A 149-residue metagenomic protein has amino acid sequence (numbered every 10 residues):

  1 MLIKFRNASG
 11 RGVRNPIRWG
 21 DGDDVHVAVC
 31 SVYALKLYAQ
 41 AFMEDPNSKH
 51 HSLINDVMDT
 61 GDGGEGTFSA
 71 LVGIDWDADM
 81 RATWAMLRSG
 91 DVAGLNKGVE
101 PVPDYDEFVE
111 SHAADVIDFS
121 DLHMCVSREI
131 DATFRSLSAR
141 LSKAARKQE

Functional and structural regions predicted by a protein language model:
M1-W19, K49-N55, T60, S69 (+1 more regions): Charged interaction scaffolds used for protein-protein
W19-V25: Glycine-centered positions within short beta-strands or beta-hairpins
V32-L53: Short, surface-exposed, low-complexity cationic segments
D62-G64: N-terminal interaction modules that seed assembly of large macromolecular complexes
G66-V72: A short glycine/serine-rich beta->alpha loop
G73, M80, W84, F108-A114: Amphipathic alpha-helical segments that form the core helices of the histone-fold
D77-D91, M124, R128: Short, hydrophobic/amphipathic alpha-helical patches that form generic packing surfaces within helical domains
